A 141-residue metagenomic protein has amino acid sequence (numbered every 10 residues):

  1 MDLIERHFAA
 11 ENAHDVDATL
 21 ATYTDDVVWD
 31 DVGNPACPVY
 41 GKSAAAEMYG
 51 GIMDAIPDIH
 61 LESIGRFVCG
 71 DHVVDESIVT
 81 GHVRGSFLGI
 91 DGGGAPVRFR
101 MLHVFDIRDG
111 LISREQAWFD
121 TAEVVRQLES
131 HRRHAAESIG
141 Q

Functional and structural regions predicted by a protein language model:
M1-Q141: C-terminal and inter-domain tail/linker signature
